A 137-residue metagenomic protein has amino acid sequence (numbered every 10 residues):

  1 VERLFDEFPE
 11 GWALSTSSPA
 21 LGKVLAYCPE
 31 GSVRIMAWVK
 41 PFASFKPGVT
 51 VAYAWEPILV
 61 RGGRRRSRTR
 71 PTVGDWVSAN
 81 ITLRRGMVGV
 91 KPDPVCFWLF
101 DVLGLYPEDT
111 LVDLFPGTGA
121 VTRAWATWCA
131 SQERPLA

Functional and structural regions predicted by a protein language model:
V1-R134: Core catalytic lobe of class I
